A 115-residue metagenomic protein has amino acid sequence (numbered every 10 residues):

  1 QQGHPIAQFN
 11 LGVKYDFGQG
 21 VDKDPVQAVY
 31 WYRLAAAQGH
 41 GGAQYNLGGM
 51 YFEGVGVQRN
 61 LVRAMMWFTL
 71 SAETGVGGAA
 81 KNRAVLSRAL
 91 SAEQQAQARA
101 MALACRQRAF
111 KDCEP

Functional and structural regions predicted by a protein language model:
Q1-P5, F17-Q19, D24, Y32 (+6 more regions): Short helix-capping/linker turns of helical repeat alpha-solenoids
Q8-F17, V21, Q44-E53, A84-S87: Hydrophobic face of amphipathic alpha-helices that form TPR/SEL1-like repeat modules and related alpha-solenoid
K14, A35, M50, S71 (+2 more regions): TPR/TPR-like alpha-solenoid repeats
D22, V26, A89-A92: Soluble non-cytosolic domains of exported or imported proteins
Y45, A64, L70-S71, G78-L86: Alpha-helical protein-protein interaction scaffolds
G77-P115: Terminal, low-structured helical/coil segments at or just beyond the last alpha-helical repeat
